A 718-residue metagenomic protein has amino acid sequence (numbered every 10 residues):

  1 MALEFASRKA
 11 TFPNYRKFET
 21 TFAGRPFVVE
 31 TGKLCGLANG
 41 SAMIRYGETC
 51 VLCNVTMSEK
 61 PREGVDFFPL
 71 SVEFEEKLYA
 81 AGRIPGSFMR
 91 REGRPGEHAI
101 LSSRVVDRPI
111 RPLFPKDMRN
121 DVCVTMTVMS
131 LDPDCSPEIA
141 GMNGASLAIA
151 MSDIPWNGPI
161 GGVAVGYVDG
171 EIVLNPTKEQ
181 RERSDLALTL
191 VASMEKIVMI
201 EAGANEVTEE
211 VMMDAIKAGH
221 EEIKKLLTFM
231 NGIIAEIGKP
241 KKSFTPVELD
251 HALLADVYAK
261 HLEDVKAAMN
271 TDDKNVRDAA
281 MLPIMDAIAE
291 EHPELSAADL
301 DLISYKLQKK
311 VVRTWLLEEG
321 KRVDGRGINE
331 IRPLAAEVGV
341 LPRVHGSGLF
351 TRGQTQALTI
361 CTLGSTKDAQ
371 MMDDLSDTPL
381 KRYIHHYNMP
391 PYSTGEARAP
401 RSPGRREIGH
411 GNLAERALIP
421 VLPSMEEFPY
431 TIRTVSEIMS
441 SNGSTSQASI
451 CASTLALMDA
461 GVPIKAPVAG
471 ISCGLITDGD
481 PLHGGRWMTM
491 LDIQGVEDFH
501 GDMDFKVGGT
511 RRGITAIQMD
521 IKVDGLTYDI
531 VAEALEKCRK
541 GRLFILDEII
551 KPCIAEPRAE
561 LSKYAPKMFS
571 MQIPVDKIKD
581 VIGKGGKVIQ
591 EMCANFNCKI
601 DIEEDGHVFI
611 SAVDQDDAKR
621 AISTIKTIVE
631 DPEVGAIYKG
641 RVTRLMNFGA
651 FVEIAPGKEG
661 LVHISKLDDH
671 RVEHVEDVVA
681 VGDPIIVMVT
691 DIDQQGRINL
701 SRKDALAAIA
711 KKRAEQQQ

Functional and structural regions predicted by a protein language model:
A2-S58, R62, K242-D377, P566-D580 (+2 more regions): Extended amphipathic alpha-helical scaffolds
A2-T245: Long, basic N-terminal domains or extensions that often function in RNA/ssDNA interaction or organelle/cellular
A38-V122, V128-S130, C135, E201 (+3 more regions): Glycine-rich, flexible beta-strand/loop modules in the N-terminal catalytic cores of phosphate-handling
G40-M43, C135-D153, V338-C361, N442-V462 (+1 more regions): Conserved phosphate/anionic-ligand binding catalytic regions in large, soluble enzymes, centered on
R108-K116, M151, V340, S365 (+11 more regions): Conserved helix-loop functional segments at active or binding sites
K116-V122, N157-P159, L226-F244, N275-V276 (+6 more regions): Flexible, glycine/charged-enriched surface loops at secondary-structure junctions
D153-A268, L457-A559: Mobile "lid/hinge" segments at catalytic clefts and subdomain interfaces of large enzymes
Y564-P566, V575-Q718: Single-stranded RNA-binding regions, centering on S1/OB-family and related RNA-binding modules
